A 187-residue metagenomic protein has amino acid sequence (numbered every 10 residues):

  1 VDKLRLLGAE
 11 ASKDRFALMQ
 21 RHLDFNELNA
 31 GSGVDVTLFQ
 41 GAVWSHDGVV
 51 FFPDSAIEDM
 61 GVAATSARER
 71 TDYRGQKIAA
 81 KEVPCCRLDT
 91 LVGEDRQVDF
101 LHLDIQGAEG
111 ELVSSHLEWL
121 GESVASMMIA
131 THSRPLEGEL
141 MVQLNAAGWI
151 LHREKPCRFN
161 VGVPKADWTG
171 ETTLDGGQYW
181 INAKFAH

Functional and structural regions predicted by a protein language model:
V1-H187: Phosphate/nucleotide-binding beta-alpha loop and adjacent structural elements of enzyme active sites
